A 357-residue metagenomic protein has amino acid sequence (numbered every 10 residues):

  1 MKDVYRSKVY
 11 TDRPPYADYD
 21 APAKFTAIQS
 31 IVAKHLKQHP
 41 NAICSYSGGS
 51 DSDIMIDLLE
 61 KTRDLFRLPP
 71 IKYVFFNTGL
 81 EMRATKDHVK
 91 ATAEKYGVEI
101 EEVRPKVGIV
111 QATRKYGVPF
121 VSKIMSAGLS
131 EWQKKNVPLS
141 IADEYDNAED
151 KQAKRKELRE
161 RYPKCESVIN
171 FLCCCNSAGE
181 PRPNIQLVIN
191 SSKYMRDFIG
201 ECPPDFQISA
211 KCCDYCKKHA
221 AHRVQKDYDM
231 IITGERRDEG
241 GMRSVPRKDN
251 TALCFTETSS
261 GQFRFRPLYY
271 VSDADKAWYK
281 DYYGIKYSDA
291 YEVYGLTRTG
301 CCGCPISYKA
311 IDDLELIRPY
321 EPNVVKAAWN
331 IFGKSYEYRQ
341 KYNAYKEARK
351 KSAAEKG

Functional and structural regions predicted by a protein language model:
K2-D275, K280: ATP-dependent adenylation/nucleotidyltransferase module used to activate substrates
K2-P14, P40, H222, T251 (+2 more regions): ATP/NTP-dependent adenylation/nucleotidyl-transfer catalytic domains that generate, transfer, or process NMP-activated
